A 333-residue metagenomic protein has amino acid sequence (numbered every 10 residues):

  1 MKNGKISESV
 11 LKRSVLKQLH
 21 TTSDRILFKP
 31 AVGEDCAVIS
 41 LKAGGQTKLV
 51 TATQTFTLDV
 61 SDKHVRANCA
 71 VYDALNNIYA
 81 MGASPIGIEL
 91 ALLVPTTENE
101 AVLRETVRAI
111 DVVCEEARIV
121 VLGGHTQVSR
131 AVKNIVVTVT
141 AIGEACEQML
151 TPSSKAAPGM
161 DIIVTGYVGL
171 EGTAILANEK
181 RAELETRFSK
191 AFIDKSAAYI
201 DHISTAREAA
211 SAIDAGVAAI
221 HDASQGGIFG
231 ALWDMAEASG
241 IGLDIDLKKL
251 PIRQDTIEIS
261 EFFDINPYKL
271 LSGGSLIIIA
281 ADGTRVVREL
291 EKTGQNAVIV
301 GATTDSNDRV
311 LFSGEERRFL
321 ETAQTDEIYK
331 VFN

Functional and structural regions predicted by a protein language model:
M1-N333: Helix-biased detector of long, well-ordered alpha-helical tracts
